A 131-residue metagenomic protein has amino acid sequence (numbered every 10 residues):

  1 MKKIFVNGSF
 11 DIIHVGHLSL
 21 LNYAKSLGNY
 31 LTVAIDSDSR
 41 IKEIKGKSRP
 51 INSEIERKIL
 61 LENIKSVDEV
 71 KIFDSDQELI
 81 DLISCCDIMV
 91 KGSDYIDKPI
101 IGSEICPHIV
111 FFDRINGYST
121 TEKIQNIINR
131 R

Functional and structural regions predicted by a protein language model:
M1-R131: Nucleotidyltransferase catalytic core that binds NTPs
